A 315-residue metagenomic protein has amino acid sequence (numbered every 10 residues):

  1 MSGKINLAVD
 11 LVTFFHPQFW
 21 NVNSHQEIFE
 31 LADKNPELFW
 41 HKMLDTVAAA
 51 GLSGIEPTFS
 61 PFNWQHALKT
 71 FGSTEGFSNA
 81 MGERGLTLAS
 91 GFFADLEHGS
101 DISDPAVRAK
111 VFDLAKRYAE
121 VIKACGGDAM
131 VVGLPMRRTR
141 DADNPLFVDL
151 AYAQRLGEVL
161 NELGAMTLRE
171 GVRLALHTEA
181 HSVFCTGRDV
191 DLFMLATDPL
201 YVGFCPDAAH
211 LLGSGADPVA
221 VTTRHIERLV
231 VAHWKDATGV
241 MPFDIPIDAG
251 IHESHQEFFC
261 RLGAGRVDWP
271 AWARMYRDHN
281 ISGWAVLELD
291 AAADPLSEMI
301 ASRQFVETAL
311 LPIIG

Functional and structural regions predicted by a protein language model:
M1-C125, N161, L168, R303-G315: N-terminal pre-domain/capping segments
G3, A80-E83, H98-F204, P270: Active-site acidic/histidine proton-transfer and metal-coordination neighborhood in alpha/beta enzyme cores
K4-N6, P17-V22, I55, E158-R266 (+1 more regions): Acidic/histidine-rich catalytic cores of soluble enzymes
V9-T13, P57-F59, S90-D95, V132-L134 (+4 more regions): A cross-domain feature marking catalytic cores of carbohydrate-active enzymes and several ubiquitous metabolic/repair
F29-L38, D149-R155, S254-R266: A short acidic, glycine-rich active-site loop that binds or catalyzes chemistry on phosphate/adenosine moieties
K34-L38, T58-S73, E97-I102, R108-K110 (+6 more regions): Acidic-and-aromatic substrate-binding clefts and catalytic sites of carbohydrate-active enzymes
A49-L52, G127, L229, I281-S282: A structural motif
A264-D278: A short, acidic, amphipathic alpha-helical segment used as a generic capping/interface helix at domain edges
